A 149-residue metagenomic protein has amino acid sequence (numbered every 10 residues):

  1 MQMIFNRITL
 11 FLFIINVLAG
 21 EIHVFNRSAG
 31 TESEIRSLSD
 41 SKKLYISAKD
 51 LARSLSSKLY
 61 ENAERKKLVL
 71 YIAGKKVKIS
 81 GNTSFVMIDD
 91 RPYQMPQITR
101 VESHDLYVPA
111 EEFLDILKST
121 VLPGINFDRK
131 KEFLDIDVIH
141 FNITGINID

Functional and structural regions predicted by a protein language model:
M1-Q2, A19: Accessible peptide chain termini
Q2-F11: Sec-dependent signal peptide recognition, specifically the positively charged N-region followed immediately by
F11-A19: Hydrophobic h-region of N-terminal signal peptides that target proteins for export in Gram-negative bacteria
L18-D149: Primary recognition of N-terminal secretory signal peptides and signal-anchoring hydrophobic helices
